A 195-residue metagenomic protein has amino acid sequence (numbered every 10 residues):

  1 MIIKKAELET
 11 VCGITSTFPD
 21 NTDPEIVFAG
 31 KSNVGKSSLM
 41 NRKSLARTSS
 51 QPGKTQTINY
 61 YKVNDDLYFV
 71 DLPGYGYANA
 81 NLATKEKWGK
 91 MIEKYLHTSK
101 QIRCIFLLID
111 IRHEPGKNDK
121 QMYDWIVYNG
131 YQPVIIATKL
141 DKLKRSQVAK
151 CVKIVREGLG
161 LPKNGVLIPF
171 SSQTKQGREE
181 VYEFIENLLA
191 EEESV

Functional and structural regions predicted by a protein language model:
M1-N79, A190-E191, V195: Conserved G1/Walker A P-loop phosphate-binding module
I3-S16, K142-V195: Canonical P-loop GTPase G-domain recognition
F18-N21, S50-N59, P73-R103, I111-W125: Switch II of P-loop NTPase G domains
V34, A83-K87, K117, K150 (+1 more regions): Charged, alpha-helix-enriched surfaces in structured cytosolic catalytic cores of large nucleotide-utilizing machines
S50, L107, P169-S172: Hydrophobic/anchoring residues in structured secondary elements
K54, L67, G74-Y77, R112-E114 (+2 more regions): Conserved nucleotide-binding/hydrolysis micro-motifs of P-loop NTPases
K90-G165: Conserved C-terminal guanine-recognition region of P-loop GTPase G domains, centered on the G4
